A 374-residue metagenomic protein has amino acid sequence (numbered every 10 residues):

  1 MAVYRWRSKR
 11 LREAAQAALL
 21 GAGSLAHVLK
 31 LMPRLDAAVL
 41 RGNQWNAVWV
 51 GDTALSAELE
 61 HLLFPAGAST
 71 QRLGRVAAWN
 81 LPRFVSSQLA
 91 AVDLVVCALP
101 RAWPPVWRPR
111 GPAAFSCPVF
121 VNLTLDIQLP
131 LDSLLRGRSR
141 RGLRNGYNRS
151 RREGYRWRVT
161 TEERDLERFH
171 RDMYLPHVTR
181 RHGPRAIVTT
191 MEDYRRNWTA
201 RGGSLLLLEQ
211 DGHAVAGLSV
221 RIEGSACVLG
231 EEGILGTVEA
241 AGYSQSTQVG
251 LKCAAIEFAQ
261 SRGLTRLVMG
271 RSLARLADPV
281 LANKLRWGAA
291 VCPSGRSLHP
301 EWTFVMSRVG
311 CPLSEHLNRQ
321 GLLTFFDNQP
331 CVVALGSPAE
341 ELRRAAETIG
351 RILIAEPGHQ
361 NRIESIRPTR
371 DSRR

Functional and structural regions predicted by a protein language model:
M1-V119, T124-L125, E209-A240: Conserved donor-binding loop and adjoining core beta-sheet/short helix segment in diverse acyl/aminoacyl transferases
A2-A17, M32-A38, A114-D132, R266-R374: Active-site/acyl-donor-binding loops of N-acyltransferases
T53-S56, R136-R144, A240-T247, A277-D278 (+3 more regions): Short, structured coil/loop segments at alpha-helix boundaries
L73-R83, R136-L143, T247-A254: Well-ordered, non-membrane alpha-helical segments in soluble/globular domains
P82-S86, Y147, R195, I256 (+1 more regions): Short amphipathic alpha-helical segments and helix-helix/interface helices
L89-A90, T199-R201, R262: Short helix-terminating capping/connector loops at secondary-structure junctions
P100, P105-Y243, I256-E257, G358-Q360 (+1 more regions): A conserved beta-strand-loop-helix scaffold within acyl/acetyltransferase catalytic domains
L205-V309: Aromatic (often tryptophan-rich) hydrophobic motifs at membrane interfaces
